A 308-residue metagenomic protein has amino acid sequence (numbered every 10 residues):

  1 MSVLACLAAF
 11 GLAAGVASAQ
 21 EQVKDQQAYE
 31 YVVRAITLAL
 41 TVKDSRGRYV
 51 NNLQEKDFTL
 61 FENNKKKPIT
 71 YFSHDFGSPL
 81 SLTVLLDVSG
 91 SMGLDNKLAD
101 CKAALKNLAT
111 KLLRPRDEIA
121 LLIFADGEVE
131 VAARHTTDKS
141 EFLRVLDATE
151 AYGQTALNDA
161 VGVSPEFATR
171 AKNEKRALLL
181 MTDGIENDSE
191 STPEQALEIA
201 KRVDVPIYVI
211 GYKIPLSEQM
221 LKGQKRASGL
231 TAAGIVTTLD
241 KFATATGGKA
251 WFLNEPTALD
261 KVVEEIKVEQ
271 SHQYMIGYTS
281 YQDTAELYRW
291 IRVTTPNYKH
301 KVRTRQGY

Functional and structural regions predicted by a protein language model:
S2-A14: Bacterial N-terminal signal peptides
A19-Y308: Scaffold/interface architecture of coatomer-like assemblies
